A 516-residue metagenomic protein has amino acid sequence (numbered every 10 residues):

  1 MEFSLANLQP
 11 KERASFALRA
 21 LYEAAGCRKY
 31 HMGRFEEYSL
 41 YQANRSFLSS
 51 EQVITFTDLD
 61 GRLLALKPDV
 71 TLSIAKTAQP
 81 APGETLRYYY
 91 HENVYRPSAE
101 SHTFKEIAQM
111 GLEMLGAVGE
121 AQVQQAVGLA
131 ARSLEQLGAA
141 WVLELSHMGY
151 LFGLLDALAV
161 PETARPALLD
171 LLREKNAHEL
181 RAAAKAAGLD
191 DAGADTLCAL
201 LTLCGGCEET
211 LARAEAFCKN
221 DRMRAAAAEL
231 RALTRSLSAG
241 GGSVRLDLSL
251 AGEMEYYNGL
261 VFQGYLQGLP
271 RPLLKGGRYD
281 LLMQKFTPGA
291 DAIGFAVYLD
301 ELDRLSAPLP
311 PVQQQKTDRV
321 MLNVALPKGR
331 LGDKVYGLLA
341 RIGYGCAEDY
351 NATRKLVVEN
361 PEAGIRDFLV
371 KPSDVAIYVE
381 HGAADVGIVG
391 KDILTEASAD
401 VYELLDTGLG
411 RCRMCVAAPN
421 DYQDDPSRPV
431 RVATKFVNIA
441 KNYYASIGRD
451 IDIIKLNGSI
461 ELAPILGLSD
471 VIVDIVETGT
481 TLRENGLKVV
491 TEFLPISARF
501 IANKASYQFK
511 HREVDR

Functional and structural regions predicted by a protein language model:
M1-L64, Q124, G128: TRNA-binding/sensing appendages of the translation machinery
N7-A25, E36-E37, T71-P82, Y89-A139 (+1 more regions): Positively charged, Gly/Ser-enriched RNA/tRNA-binding surfaces
M32-E51, S146-D156, L250-G259, E461-L468: Beta-rich nucleic-acid/ligand-interaction surfaces
E51-V53, L63, L86-Y90, I107-G111 (+9 more regions): Broad gene-expression machinery/nucleic-acid interaction feature
Q52-D58, V160-A182, L266: Acidic, His- and aromatic-enriched active-site or binding-groove loops in soluble protein domains that engage sugars
Q52-S101, V375, E380-V389: Glycine-rich, N-terminal phosphate-binding loop and its surrounding beta-alpha-beta segment
A140-F152, L168, R245-A251, I454-E461: Short, surface-exposed recognition loops or helix-turn segments adjacent to catalytic cores
T317-R516: Domain-level signature for soluble enzymes in the chorismate/prephenate branch of the shikimate pathway
